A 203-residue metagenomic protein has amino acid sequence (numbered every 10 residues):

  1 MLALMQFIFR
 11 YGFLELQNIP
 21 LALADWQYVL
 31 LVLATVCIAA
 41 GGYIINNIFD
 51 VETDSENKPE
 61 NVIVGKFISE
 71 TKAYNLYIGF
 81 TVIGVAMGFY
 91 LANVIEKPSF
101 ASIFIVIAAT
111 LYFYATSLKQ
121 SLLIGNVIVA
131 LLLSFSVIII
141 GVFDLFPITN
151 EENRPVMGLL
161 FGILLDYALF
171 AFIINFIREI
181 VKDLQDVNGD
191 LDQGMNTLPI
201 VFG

Functional and structural regions predicted by a protein language model:
M1-F202: Multi-pass alpha-helical membrane architecture of UbiA-family and related isoprenoid/lipid prenyltransferases
